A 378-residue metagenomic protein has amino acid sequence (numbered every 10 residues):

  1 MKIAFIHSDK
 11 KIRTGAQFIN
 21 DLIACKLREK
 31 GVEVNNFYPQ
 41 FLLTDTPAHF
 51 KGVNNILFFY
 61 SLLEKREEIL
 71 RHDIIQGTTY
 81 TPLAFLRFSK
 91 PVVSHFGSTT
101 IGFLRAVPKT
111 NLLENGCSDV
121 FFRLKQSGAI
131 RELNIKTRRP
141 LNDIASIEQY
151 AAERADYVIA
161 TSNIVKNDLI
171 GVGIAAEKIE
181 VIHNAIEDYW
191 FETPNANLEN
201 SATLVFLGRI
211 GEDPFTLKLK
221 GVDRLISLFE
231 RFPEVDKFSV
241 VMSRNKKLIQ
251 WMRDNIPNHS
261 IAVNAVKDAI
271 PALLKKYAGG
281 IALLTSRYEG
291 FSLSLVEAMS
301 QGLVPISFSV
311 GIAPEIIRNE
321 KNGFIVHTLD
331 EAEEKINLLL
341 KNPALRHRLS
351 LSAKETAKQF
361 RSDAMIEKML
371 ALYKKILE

Functional and structural regions predicted by a protein language model:
G116-V158: Membrane-proximal helix-turn-helix segments that form the acceptor-binding/catalytic region of lipid-linked
I170-G171, A176-E177, V181, A185-A202 (+2 more regions): Acidic anion/phosphate-binding donor-loop and adjacent secondary structure in glycosyltransferase catalytic cores
N197-K220, I226-E230: Conserved donor-binding/catalytic core segment of Leloir-type glycosyltransferases
I249-I281: Nucleotide-activated donor-binding/catalytic signature segment of Leloir-type glycosyltransferases, i.e., the conserved
I281-L284, V304-S307: Short hydrophobic beta-strand element within catalytic cores of glycosyltransferases and related nucleotide-activated
R287: Aromatic "clamp/platform" in nucleotide-sugar-dependent glycosyltransferases that forms part of the donor/acceptor
N319-D330, L338-A344, K358: Conserved acidic donor-binding segment of nucleotide-sugar-dependent glycosyltransferases
L338, L345-Q359, E367-A371, K375: A short, well-ordered alpha-helix in the C-terminal region of glycosyltransferases
